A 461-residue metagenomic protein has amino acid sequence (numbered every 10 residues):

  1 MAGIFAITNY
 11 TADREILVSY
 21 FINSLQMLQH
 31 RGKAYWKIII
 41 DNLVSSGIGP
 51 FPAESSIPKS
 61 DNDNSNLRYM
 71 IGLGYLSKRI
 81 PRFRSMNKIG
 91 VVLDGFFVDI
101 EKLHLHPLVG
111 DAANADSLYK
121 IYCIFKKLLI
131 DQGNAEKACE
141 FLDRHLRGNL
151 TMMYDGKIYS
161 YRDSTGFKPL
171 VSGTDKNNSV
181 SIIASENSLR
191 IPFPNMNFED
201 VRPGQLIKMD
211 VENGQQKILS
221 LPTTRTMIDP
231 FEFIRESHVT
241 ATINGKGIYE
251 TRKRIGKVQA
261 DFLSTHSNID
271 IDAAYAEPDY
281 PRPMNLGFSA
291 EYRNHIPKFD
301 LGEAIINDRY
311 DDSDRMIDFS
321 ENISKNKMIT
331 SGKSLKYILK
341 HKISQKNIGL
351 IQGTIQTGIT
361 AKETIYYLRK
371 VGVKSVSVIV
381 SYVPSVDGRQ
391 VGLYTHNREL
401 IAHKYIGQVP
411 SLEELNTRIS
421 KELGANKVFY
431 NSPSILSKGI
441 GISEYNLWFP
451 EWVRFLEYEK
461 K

Functional and structural regions predicted by a protein language model:
M1-R202, K208-D272, E277, S344: Conserved short alpha-helical segments that host acidic/polar catalytic motifs at enzyme active sites
R14, F167-K168, R190-I191, Q215-Q216 (+5 more regions): Flexible loop/turn segments at secondary-structure boundaries
L118-Y122, I296-D314, E422-K438: A conserved beta-strand->alpha-helix junction
K157-I158, R162, S179, M196-F198 (+1 more regions): PRPP-dependent phosphoribosyltransferase catalytic core
I207, Q259, A274, M284-F288 (+1 more regions): Conserved hydrophobic/aromatic pocket- or pore-lining residues that grip, position, or stack substrates in active sites
D261-F262, A273, M328-Y366, K404-L423: Phosphate/diphosphate-binding loops
N268-Y280, S377, V428-N431: Short glycine-rich phosphate-binding loop at a beta-alpha junction
A290-I348, V386-N397: Short, glycine/charge-rich flexible loops or terminal/linker lids adjacent to PRPP-binding catalytic cores
